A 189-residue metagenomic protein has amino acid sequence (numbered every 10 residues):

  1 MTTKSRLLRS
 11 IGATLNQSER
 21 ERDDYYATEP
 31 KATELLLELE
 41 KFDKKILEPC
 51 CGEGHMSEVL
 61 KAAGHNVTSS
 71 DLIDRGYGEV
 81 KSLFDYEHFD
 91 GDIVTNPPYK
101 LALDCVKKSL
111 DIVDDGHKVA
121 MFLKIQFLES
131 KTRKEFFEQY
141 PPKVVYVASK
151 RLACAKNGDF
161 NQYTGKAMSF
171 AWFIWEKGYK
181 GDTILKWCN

Functional and structural regions predicted by a protein language model:
M1-N189: Class I S-adenosyl-L-methionine-dependent methyltransferase catalytic core
